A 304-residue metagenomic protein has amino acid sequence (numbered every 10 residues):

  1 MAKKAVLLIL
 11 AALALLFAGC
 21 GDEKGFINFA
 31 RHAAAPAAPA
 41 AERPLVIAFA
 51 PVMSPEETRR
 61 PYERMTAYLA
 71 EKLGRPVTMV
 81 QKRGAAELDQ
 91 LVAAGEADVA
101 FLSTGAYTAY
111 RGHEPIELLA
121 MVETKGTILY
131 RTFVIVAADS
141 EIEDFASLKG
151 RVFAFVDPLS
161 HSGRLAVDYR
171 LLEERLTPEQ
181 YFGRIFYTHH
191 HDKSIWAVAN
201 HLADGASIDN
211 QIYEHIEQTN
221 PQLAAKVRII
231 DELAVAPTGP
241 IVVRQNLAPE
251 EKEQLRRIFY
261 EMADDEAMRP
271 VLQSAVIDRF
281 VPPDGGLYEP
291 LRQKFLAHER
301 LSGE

Functional and structural regions predicted by a protein language model:
M1-I9: Bacterial N-terminal signal peptides that target proteins for export
L16-G19: C-terminal motif of bacterial Sec signal peptides marking the signal peptidase cleavage site
G21-A48, S54-R64, A236-T238, V242-E304: An extracytoplasmic/periplasmic, membrane-proximal ligand-sensing/linker region
E42, I47-A70, K82, G105 (+2 more regions): Bilobed "Venus flytrap"/periplasmic-binding protein-like clamshell domains and structurally analogous long
E57-R64, Y68, E87, L91 (+11 more regions): Extracytoplasmic/secreted proteins, especially bacterial periplasmic and envelope-associated proteins
A86-A100, H113-E114, A146-S147, H190-Q211: Short helices/loops that flank or line small-molecule/ion binding pockets
Q90-S147: Acidic, polar ligand-binding/catalytic clefts
R151-E250: Pocket-lining segment of extracytoplasmic ligand-binding domains
